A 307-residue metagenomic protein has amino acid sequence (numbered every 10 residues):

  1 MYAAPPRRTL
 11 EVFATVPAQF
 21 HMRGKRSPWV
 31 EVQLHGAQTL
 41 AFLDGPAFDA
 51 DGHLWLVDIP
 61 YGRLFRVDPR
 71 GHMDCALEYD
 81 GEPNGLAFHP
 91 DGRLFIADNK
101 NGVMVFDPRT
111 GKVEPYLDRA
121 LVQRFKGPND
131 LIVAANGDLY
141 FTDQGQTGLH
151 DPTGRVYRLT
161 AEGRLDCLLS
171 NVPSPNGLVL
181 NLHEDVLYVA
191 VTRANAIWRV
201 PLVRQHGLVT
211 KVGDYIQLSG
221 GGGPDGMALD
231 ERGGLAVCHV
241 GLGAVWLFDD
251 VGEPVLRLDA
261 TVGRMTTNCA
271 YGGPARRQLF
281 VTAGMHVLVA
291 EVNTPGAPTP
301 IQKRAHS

Functional and structural regions predicted by a protein language model:
M1-P28, H150-T153: Blade/loop signatures of beta-propeller domains
G24-K25, Q33-D51, Y79-G102, L121-L139 (+6 more regions): Beta-rich, blade/repeat-based domains predominating in secreted/periplasmic proteins but also intracellular
S27-G36, G71-L77, E114-V122, R164-S170 (+2 more regions): A short beta-strand motif characteristic of beta-propeller blades
I59-P60, N99, T147-T153, T192-N195 (+1 more regions): Short, solvent-exposed loop/turn segments at conserved positions within beta-propeller repeat blades
R63-F65, G102-M104, G154-Y157, A196-W198 (+2 more regions): A short loop-to-beta-strand structural motif that recurs across blades of beta-propeller domains
V67-H72, D107-G111, L159-G163, P201-Q205 (+2 more regions): Short loop/turn segments that connect beta-strands within beta-propeller blades
N195-A196, V200-R204, I216-E253: Loop/turn-rich, solvent-exposed surfaces of beta-rich toroidal or solenoidal domains
T267-S307: Blade-level signature of beta-propeller repeat domains, shared across WD40, Kelch, NHL, RCC1 and BNR/Asp-box propellers
